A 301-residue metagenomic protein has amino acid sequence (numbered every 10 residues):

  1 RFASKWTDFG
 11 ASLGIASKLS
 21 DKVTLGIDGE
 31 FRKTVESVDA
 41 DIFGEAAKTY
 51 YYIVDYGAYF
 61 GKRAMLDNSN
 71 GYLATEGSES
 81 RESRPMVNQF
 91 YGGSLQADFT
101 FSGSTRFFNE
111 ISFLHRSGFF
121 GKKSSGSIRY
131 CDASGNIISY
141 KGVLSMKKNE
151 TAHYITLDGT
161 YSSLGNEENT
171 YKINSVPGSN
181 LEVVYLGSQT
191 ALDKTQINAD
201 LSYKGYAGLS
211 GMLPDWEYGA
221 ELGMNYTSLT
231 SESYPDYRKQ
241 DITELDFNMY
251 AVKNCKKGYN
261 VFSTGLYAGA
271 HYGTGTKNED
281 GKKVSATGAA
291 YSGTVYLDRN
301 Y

Functional and structural regions predicted by a protein language model:
R1, I27-K33, N109-H115, G142-L144 (+5 more regions): Transmembrane beta-barrel strands of outer-membrane/channel proteins
R1, T7-R32: Transmembrane beta-barrel wall of Gram-negative outer-membrane proteins
R1-D8, G14, S78-F113, L192-S210: Outer-membrane beta-barrel transmembrane strands
R1-K5, V38-G44, F119-I128, N166-V176 (+3 more regions): Outer-membrane beta-barrel translocator domains and adjoining extracellular loop/strand segments of Gram-negative
F2-K5, S83-Q89, I128-N136, P177 (+4 more regions): Replace "Gram-negative outer membrane beta-barrel proteins" with "bacterial and organellar outer membrane beta-barrel
A11-S17, G93-F99, Y140-K148, A199-L209 (+4 more regions): Residues on the lipid-exposed face of transmembrane beta-strands in outer-membrane beta-barrel proteins
K18-L25, T100-F107, M146-T156, Y206-E217 (+2 more regions): Short loop/turn motifs that connect adjacent beta-strands in outer-membrane beta-barrel proteins
F31-V87, H115-D132, I173-S179: Short, flexible helix-coil linker/hinge segments at the edges of structured domains or between repeats
